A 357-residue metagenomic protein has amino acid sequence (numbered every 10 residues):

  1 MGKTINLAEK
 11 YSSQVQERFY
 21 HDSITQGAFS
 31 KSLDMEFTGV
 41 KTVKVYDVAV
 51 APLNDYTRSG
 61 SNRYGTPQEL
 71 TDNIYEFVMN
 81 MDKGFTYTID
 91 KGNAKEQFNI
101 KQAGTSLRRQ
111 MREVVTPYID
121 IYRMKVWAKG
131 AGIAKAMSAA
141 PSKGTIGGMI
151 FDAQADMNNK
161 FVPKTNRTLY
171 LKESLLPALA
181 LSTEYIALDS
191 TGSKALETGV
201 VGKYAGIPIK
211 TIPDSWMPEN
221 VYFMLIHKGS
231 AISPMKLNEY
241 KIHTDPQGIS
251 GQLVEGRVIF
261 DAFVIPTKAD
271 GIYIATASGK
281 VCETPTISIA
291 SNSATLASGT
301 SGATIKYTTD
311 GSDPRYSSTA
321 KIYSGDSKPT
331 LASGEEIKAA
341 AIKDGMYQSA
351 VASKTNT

Functional and structural regions predicted by a protein language model:
M1-F77, D270: N-terminal "assembly arms/tails" that initiate or stabilize quaternary assembly in self-assembling proteins
K44, V50, G65-P67, N73-N99 (+1 more regions): Structured, hydrophobic secondary-structure cores that serve as assembly/anchoring elements
L53-Y56, A178-L181, F263: Short helix/loop capping segments that flank catalytic or ligand/cofactor-binding pockets
A94-K160, T276-S278, T357: Alpha-helical scaffold segments that mediate packing/assembly in large oligomeric complexes
K129-V200: Extended, solvent-exposed, turn-rich assembly/linker loops in the middle of proteins
V200-G248: Glycine/small-residue-rich hydrophobic helix-like segments
Y240-T284: Extended, compositionally biased alpha-helical segments that mediate assembly or anchoring
A277-T357: Short, compositionally stereotyped local motifs that mark structural "simplifiers"
